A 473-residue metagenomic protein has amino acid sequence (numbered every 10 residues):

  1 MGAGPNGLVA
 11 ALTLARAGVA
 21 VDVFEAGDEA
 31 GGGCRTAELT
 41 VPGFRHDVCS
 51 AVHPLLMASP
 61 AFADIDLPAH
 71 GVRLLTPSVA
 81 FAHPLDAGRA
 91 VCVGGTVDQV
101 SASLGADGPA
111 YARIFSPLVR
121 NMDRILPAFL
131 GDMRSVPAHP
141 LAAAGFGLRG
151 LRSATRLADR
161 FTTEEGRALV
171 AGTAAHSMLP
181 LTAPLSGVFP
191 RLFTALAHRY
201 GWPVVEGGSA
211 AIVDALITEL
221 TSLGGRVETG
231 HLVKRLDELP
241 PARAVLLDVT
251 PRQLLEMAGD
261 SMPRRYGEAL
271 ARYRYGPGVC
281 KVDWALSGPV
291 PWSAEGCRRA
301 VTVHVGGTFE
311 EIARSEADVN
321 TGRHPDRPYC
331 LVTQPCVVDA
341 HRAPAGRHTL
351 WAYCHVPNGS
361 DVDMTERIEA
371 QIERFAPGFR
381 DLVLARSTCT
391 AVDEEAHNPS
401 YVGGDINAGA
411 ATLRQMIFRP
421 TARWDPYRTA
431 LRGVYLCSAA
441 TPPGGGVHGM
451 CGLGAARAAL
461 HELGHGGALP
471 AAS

Functional and structural regions predicted by a protein language model:
M1-R124: N-terminal glycine-rich phosphate/pyrophosphate-binding loop and immediately adjacent elements
S50, C437-L460: A conserved FAD-binding loop/helix module that cradles the flavin
D86-L185: Rossmann-like flavin
A110, P289-V290, R323-D326, S360-P399: Flavin-binding catalytic cores
E165-P180, D326-L331, G378-P442: A glycine-rich dinucleotide-binding beta-alpha-beta segment and adjacent secondary-structure elements that constitute
L192-K234, R243: Helical element adjacent to the flavin cofactor pocket in flavoenzyme catalytic cores
G225, T229-A343: Mid-domain catalytic core of redox enzymes that form a hydrophobic substrate pocket/lid adjacent to a catalytic redox
E462-S473: Active-site-proximal substrate-binding core of FAD-dependent oxidoreductases
